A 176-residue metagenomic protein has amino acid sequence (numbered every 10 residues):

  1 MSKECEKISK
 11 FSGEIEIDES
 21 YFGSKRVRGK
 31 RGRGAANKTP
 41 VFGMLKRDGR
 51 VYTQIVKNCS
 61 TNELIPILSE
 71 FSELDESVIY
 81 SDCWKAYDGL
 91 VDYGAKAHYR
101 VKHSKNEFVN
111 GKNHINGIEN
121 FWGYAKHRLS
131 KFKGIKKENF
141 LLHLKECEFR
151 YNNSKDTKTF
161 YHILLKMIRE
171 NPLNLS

Functional and structural regions predicted by a protein language model:
M1-S176: Residue-level recognition of single "structural anchor" positions that define or cap local secondary structure
